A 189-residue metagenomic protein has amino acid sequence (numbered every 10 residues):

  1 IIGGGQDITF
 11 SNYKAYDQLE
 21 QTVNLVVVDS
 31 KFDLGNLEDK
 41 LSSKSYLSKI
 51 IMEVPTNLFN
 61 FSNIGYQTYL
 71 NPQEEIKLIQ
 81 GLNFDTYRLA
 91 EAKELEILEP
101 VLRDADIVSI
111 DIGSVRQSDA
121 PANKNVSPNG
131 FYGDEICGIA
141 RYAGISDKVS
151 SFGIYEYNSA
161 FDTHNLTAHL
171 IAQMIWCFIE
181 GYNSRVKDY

Functional and structural regions predicted by a protein language model:
I1-I154, N158-Y189: Conserved alpha-helical scaffold segments that buttress catalytic/binding sites
